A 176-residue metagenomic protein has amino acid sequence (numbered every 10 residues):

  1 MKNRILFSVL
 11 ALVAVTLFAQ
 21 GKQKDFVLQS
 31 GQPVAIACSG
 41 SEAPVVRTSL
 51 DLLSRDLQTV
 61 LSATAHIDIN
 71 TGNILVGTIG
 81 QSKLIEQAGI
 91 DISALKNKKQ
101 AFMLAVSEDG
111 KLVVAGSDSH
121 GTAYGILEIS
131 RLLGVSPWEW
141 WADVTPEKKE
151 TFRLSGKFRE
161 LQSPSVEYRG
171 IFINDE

Functional and structural regions predicted by a protein language model:
M1-I5: Positively charged n-region of N-terminal signal peptides that target proteins for export
L6-L12, A19-V106, L154-R159: Acidic, contiguous N-terminal accessory segments
T16-A19, S130: Charged, amphipathic alpha-helical interaction segments
S49-L52, D56, S93-E176: Feature activates predominantly on carbohydrate-active enzymes
